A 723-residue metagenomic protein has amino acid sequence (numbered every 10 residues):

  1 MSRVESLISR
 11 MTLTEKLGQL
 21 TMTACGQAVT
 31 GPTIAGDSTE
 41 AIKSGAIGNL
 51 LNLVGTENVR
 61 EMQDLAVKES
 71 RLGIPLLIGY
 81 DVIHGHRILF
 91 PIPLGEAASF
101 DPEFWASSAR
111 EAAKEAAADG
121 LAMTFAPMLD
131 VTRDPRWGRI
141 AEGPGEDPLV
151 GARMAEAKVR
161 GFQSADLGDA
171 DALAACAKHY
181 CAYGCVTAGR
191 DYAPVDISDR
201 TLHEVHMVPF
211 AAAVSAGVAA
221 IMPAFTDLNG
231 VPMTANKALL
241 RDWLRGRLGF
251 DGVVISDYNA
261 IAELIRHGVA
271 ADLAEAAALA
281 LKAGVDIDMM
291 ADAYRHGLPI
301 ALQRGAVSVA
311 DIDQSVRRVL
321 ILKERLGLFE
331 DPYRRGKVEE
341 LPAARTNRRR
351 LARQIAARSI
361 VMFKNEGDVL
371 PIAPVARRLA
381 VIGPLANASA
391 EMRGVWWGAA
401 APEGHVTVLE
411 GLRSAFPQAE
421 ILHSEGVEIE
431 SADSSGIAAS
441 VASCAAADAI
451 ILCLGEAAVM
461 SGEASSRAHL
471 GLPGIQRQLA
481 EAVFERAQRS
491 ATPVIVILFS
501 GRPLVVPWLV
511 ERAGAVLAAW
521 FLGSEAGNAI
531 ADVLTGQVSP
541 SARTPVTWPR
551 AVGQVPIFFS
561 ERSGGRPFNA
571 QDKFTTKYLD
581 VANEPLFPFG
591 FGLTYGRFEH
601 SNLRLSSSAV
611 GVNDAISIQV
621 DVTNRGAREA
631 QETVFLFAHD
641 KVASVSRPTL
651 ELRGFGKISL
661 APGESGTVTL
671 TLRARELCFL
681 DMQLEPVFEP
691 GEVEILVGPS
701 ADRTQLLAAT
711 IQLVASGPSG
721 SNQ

Functional and structural regions predicted by a protein language model:
M1-M682, E689-R703, S719: Glycoside hydrolase catalytic-domain context in secreted enzymes
T704-G720: Short beta-strand elements
